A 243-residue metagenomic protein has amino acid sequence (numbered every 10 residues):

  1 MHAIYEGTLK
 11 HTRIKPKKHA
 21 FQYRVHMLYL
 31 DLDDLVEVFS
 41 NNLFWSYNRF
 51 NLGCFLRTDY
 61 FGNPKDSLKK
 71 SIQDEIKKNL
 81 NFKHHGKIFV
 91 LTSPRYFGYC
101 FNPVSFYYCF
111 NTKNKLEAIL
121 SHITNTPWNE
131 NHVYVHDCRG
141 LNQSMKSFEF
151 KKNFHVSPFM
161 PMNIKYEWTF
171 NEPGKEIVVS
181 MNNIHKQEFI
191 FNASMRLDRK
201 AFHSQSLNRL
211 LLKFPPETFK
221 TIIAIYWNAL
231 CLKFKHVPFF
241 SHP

Functional and structural regions predicted by a protein language model:
M1-P243: Mature, function-bearing regions of proteins
